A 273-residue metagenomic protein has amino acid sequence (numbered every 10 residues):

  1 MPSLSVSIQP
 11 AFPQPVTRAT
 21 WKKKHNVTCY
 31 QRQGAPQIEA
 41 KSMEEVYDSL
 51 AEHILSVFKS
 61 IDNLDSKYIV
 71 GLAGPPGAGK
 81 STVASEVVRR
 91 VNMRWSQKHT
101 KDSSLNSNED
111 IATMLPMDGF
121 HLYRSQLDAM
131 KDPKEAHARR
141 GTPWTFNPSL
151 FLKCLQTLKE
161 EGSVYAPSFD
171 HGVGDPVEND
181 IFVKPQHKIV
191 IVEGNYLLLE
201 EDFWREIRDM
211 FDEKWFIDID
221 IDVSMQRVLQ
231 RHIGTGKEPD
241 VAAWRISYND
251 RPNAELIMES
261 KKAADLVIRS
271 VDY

Functional and structural regions predicted by a protein language model:
P2-G71, P75, M93-N106: Extreme N-terminal, non-catalytic leader segments that precede Walker-type/kinase nucleotide-binding cores
K80: Conserved lysine of the Walker
V83: Hydrophobic positions on the alpha1 helix immediately C-terminal to the Walker A/P-loop
E86, R90: Active-site signature of alpha/beta-hydrolase-fold catalytic machinery across serine- and Asp/Cys-nucleophile hydrolases
E109-I111, D209-E213, K261-D265: Short glycine-/polar-rich loops that comprise or flank the Walker A/P-loop and associated switch/sensor motifs
A112-V173: Conserved nucleotide-sensing/catalytic segment adjacent to the nucleotide-binding pocket in NTP-handling enzymes
V173-R231: ATP-dependent NMP and nucleoside kinases share a basic, alpha-helical "lid"
V177-N179, D202-R205, Q230-Y273: Small-molecule kinase domains that catalyze NTP-dependent phosphoryl transfer to phosphate-bearing small molecules
